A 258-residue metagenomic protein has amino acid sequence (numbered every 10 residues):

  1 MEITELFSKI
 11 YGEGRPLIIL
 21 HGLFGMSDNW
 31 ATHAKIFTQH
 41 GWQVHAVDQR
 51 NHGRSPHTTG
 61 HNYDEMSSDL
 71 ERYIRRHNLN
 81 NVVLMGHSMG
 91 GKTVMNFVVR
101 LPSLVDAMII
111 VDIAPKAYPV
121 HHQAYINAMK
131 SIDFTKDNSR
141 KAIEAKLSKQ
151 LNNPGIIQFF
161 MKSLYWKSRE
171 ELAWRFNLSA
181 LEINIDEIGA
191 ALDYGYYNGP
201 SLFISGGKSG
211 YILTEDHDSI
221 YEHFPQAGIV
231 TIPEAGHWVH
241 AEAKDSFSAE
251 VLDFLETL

Functional and structural regions predicted by a protein language model:
M1-I18, Q39-W42, L79-N80, F224-P225 (+1 more regions): Alpha/beta-hydrolase fold catalytic core
G14, G22-G25, S88: Active-site glycine-rich loops that stabilize anionic/oxyanionic intermediates across multiple enzyme folds
L20-G22, S205: The conserved beta1-alpha1 loop
A31-A34, Q39, Q43-M85, M89 (+1 more regions): Active-site loop/oxyanion-hole signature of alpha/beta-hydrolase fold enzymes
N96-V99, D106-D137: Flexible "cap/lid" loop of the alpha/beta hydrolase fold
V120, T135-A191: Conserved alpha/beta-hydrolase catalytic His-Asp/Glu region
R169-H223, G228-T231: Conserved serine/cysteine hydrolase catalytic core
A235-S248: Catalytic histidine-centered segment of alpha/beta-hydrolase-like enzymes
